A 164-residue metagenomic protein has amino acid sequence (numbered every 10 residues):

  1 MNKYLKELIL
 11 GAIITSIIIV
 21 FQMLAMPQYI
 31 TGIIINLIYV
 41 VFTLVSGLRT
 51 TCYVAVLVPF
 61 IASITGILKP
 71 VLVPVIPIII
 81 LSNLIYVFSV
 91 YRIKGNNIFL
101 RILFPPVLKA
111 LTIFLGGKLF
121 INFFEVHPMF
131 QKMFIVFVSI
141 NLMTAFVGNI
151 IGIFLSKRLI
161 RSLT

Functional and structural regions predicted by a protein language model:
M1-T164: Loop-helix junctions at membrane interfaces
